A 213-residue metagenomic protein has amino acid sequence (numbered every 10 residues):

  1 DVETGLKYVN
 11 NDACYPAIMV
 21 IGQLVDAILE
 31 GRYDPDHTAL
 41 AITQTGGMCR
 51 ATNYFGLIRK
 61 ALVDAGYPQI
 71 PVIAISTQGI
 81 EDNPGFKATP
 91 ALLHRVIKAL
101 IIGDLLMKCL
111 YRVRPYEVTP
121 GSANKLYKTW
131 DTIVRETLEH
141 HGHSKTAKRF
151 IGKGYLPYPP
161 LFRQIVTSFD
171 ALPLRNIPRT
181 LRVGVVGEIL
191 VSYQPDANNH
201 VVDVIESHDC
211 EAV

Functional and structural regions predicted by a protein language model:
D1-V213: An N-terminal assembly and electron-transfer interface module characteristic of large anaerobic redox and radical
